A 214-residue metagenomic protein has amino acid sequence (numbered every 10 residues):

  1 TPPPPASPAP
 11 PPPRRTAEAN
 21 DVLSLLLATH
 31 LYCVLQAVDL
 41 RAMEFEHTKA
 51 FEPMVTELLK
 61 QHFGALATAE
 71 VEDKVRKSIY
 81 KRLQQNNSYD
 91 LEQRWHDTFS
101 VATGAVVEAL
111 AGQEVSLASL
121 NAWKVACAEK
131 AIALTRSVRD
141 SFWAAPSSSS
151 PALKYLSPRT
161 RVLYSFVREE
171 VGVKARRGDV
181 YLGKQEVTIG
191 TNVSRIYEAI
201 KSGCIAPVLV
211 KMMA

Functional and structural regions predicted by a protein language model:
T1-A214: C-terminal auxiliary extensions adjacent to catalytic cores
